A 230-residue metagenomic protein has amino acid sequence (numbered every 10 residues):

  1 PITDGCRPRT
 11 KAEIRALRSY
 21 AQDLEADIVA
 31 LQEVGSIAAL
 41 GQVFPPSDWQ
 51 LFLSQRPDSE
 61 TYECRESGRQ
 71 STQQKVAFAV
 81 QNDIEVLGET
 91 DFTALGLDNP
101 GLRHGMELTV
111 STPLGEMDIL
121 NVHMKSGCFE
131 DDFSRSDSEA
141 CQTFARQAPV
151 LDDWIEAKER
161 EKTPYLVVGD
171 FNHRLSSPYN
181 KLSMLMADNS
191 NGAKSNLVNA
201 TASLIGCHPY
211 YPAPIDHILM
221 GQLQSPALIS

Functional and structural regions predicted by a protein language model:
P1-A12, G127-T143: Acidic/histidine-rich helix-loop elements that form or flank divalent-metal/phosphate-binding sites at the catalytic
P1-Q50, R56-G68, Q73, A148-D152: N-terminal, active-site-proximal structural segment of metallo-dependent hydrolase catalytic domains
Y20-G41, A79, L108, I119 (+2 more regions): Active-site beta-strand/loop signature of hydrolases that rely on acidic residues for catalysis
Q32-G35, S54-P57, Q81-N82, T90-F92 (+4 more regions): Active-site-proximal beta-strand/loop segments in catalytic clefts of secreted hydrolases
G35, S67-E89, S111, Y210-L228: Conserved beta strand-loop-helix elements of the APE1-like EEP
L40, D48-L108: Active-site-adjacent helix-turn-beta-strand microarchitecture at beta-sheet edges that either contains or buttresses
D83-V86, P100-D131: Beta-strand-turn-beta hairpins that frame and shape the catalytic cleft of phosphate-ester-processing enzymes
D98-G101, T112, D153-L166, N172-S230: Metal-dependent phosphoester-hydrolase catalytic domains
